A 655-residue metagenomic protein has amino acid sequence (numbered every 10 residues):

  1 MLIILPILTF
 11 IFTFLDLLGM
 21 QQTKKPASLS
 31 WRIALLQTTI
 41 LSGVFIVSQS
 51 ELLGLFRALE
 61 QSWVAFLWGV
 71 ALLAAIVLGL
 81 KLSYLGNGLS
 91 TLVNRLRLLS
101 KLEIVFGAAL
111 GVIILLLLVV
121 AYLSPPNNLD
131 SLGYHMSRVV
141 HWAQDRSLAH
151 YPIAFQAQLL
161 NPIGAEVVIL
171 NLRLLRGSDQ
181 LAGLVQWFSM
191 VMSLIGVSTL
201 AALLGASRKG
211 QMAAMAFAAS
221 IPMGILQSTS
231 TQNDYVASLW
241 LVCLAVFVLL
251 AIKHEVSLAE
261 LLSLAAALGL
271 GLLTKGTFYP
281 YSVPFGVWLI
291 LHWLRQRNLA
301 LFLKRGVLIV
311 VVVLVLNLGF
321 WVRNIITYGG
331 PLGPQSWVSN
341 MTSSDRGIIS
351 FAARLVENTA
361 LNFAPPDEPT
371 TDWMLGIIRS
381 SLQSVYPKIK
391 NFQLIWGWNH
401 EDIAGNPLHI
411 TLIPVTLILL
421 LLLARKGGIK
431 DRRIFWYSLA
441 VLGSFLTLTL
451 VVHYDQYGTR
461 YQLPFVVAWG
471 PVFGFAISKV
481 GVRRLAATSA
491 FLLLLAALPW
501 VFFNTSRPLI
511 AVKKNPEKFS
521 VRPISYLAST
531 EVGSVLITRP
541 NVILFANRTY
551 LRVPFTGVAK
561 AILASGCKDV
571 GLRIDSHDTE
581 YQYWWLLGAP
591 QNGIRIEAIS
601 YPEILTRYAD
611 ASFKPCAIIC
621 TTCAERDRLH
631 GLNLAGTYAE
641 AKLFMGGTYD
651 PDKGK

Functional and structural regions predicted by a protein language model:
M1-L5, S178-F188, L226-Q227, P366-S438: Membrane-interface anchor segments at the N-terminal boundary of transmembrane helices in multi-pass membrane enzymes
M1-R95, I403-I413, V452: Membrane-embedded, hydrophobic transmembrane alpha-helices
S28, R32-Q37, Q180-L181, V197-P222 (+5 more regions): Transmembrane-helix signature of polytopic, membrane-embedded enzymes that assemble or transfer cell-envelope glycans
I40-G43, A108-I114, M212-A218, A266-L268 (+2 more regions): Transmembrane alpha-helix segments characteristic of polytopic inner-membrane glycan-assembly/cell-envelope
L72-L80, L181-G205, C243: Transmembrane-helix motifs of polytopic, lipid-linked glycan transferases
I104-L110, S263-A267, S282, G286-L289 (+4 more regions): Signature aromatic-anchored transmembrane alpha helix within multi-pass, membrane-resident enzymes that catalyze glycan
S124, L291, R295, K304-W398: Membrane-lumen/periplasm interface segments of specific transmembrane helices in polyprenyl phosphate-linked
H135, V140, D234-A237, G271 (+4 more regions): Hydrophobic/aromatic-rich transmembrane helices and adjacent perimembrane loops
